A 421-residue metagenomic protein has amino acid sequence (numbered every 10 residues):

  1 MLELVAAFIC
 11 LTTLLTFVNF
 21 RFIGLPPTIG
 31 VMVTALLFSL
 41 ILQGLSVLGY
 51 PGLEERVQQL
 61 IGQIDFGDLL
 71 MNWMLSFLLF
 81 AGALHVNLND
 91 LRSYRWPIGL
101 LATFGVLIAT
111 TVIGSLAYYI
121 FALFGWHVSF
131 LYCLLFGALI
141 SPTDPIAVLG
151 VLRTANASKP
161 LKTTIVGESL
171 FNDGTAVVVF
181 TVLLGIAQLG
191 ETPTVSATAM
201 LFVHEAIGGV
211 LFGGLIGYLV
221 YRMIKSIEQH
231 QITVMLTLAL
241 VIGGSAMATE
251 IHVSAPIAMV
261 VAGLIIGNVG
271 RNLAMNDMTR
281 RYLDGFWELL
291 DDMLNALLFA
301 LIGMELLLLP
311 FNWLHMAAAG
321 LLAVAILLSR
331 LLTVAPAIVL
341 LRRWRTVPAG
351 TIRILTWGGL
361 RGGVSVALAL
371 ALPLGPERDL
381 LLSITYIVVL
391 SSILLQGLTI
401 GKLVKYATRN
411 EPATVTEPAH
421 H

Functional and structural regions predicted by a protein language model:
M1-H421: Transmembrane helical cores of multi-pass secondary ion antiporters/exchangers
